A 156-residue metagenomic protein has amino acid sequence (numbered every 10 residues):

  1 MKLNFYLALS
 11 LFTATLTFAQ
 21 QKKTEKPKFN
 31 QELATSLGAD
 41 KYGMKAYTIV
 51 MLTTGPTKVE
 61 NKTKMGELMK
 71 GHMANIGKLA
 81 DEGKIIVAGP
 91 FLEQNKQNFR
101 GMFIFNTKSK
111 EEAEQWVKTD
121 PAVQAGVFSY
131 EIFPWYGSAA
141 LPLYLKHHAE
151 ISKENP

Functional and structural regions predicted by a protein language model:
M1-T24: Bacterial Sec-dependent N-terminal signal peptides
Q20-P156: Conserved, structured core segments of small domains
